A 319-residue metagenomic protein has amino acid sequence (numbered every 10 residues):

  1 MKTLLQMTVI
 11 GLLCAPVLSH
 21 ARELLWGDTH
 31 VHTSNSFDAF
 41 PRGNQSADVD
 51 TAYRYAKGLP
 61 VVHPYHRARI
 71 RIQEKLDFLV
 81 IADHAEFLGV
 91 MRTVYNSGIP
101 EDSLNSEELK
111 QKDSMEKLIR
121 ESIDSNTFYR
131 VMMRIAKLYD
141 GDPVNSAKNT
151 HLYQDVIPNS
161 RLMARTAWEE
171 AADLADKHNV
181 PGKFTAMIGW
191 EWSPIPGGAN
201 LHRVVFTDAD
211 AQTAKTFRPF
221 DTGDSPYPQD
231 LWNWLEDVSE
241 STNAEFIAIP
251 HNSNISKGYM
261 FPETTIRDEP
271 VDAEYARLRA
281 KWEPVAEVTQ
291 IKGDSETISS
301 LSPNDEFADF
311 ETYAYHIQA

Functional and structural regions predicted by a protein language model:
M1-K2: N-terminal secretory signal peptides that target proteins for export/translocation
Q6-P16: Bacterial N-terminal signal peptides
A21-A319: Extended, charged catalytic domains and RNA/DNA-binding interfaces, predominantly in divalent-metal-using enzymes
